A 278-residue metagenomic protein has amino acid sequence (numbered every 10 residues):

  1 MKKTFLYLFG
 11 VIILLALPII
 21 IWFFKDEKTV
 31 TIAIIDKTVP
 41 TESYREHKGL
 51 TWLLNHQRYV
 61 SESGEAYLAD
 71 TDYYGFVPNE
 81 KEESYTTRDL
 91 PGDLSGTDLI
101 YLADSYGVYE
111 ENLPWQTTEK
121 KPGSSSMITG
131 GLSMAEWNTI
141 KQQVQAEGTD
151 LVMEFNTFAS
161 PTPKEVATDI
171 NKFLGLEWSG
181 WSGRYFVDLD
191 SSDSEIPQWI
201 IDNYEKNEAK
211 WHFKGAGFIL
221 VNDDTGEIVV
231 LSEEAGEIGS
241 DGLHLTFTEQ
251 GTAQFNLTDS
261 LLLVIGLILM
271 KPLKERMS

Functional and structural regions predicted by a protein language model:
M1-W22: N-terminal Sec-pathway targeting helices
F9-I12, T41, R45, G49 (+1 more regions): Catalytic-core helical/loop segments in enzymes performing group transfer/polymerization on anionic/lipid-linked
L15-T129: Aromatic-Pro/Gly-enriched surface loop or interdomain linker that acts as a lid/target-recognition segment
F23-K25, L90-D93, Q142-Q143, L267-K274: A general structural signal for short secondary-structure junctions and capping/turn motifs
N79-P91, N256-P272: A Trp-anchored, charged/polar loop motif used as the substrate-binding/catalytic surface of acyl/ester-handling
L113, E119-L269: A glycine-rich, often tryptophan-bearing local segment used as a flexible ligand/cofactor-contacting loop or short
S278: A conserved amphipathic helix/loop scaffold that creates a polar/acidic microenvironment used either to coordinate
